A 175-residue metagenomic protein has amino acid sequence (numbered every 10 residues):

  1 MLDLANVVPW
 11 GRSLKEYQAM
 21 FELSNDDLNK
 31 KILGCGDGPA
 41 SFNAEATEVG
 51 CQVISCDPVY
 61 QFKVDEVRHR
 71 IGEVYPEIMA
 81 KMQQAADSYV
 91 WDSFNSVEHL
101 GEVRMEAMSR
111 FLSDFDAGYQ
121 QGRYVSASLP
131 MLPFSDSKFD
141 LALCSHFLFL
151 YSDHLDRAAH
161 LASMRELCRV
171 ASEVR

Functional and structural regions predicted by a protein language model:
M1-K31, S41-V49, Q61-G72, E77: Class I SAM-dependent methyltransferase Rossmann-like catalytic core, especially the SAM/SAH-binding loop
L33-C35: Class I SAM-dependent methyltransferase core
E48-G122: Class I S-adenosyl-L-methionine-dependent methyltransferase module
Q120-L132: Conserved SAM-binding strand-loop segment of SAM-dependent methyltransferases
Y124, Y151-E166: A short, conserved alpha-helix within the catalytic core of class I
P130-L143: A short acidic, Gly/Pro-enriched loop at the edge of an enzyme's catalytic core that lines a small-molecule cofactor
S145-F149: Residues lining the SAM
S163-R175: Conserved beta-strand signature within the Rossmann-like core of class I S-adenosyl-L-methionine
